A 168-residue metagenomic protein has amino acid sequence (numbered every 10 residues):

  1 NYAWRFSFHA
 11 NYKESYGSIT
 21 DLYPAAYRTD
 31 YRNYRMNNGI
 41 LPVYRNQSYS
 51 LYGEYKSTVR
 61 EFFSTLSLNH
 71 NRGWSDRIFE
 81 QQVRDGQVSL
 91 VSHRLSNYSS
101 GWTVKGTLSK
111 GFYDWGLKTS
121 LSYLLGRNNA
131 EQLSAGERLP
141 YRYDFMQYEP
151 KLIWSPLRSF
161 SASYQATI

Functional and structural regions predicted by a protein language model:
N1-I168: Exposed, low-structure sequence patches enriched in small/polar residues
